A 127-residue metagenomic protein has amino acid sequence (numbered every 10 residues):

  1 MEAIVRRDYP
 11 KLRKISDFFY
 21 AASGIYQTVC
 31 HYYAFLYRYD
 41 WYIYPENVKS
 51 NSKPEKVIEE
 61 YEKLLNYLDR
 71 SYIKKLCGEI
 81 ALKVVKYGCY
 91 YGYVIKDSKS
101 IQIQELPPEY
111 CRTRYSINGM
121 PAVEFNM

Functional and structural regions predicted by a protein language model:
M1-G24: Intrinsically disordered, low-complexity terminal tails
D17-M127: Structured, mid-chain assembly/scaffold modules that mediate subunit interfaces within large macromolecular complexes
